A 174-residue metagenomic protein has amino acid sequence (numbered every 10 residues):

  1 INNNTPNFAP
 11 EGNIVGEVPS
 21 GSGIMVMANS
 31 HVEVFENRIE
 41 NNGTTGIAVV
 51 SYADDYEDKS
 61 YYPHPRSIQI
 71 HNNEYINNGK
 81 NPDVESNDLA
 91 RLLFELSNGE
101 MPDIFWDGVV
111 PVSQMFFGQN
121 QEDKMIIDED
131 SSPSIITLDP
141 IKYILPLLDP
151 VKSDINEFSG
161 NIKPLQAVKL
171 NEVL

Functional and structural regions predicted by a protein language model:
I1-L174: Extracellular parallel beta-helix/beta-solenoid repeat domains
